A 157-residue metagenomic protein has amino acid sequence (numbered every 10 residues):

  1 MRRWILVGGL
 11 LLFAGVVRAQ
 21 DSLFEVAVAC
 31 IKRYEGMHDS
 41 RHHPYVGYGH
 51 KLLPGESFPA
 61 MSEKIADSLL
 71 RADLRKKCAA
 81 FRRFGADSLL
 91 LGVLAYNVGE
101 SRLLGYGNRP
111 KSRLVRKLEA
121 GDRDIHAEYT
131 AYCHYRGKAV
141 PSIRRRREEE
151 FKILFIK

Functional and structural regions predicted by a protein language model:
M1-R3: Positively charged n-region of N-terminal signal peptides that target proteins for export
G8-R18: Hydrophobic h-region of N-terminal signal peptides that target proteins for export in Gram-negative bacteria
V16-H38, H50-P54, M61-R83, E100-K157: Long, amphipathic alpha-helical surface segments
A27, H42, D87: Residues that flank catalytic or metal-binding motifs in active/ligand-binding sites
H42-H43, S57-P59: Short, glycine/acidic-enriched capping/hinge loops at junctions between secondary-structure elements
H42-V46, H50: Early exported N-terminus immediately downstream of N-terminal targeting peptides
S88-R102: Short N-proximal segments of mature Sec-exported proteins
